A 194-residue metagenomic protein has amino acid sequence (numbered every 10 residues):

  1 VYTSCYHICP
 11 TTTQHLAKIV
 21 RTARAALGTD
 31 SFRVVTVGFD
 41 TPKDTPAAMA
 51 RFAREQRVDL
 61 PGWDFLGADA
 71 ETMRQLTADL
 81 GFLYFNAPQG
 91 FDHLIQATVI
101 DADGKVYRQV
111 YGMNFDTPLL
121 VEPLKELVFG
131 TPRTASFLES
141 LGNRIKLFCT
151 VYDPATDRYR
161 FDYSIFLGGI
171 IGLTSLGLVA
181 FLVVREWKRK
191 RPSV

Functional and structural regions predicted by a protein language model:
V1-Y6, F39: Aromatic-flanked redox-active Cys/Sec active sites in thiol-based oxidoreductases, especially the WC-centered
T11-M73: Structural microenvironment flanking redox-active thiols in thiol-disulfide oxidoreductases
R21-G28, R54-V58, A78-F82, K105 (+2 more regions): Sec-exported extracytoplasmic/periplasmic mature domains
N86-I145: Extracytoplasmic/lumenal ectodomains and periplasmic regions of secretory and membrane proteins
T98, T150-V151: A residue-level detector for well-ordered beta-strand positions
Y152-L173: Juxtamembrane/start-of-transmembrane alpha-helix segments at the extracytoplasmic/lumenal side of membrane anchors
S175-V194: Juxtamembrane interface at the cytosolic side of transmembrane helices
